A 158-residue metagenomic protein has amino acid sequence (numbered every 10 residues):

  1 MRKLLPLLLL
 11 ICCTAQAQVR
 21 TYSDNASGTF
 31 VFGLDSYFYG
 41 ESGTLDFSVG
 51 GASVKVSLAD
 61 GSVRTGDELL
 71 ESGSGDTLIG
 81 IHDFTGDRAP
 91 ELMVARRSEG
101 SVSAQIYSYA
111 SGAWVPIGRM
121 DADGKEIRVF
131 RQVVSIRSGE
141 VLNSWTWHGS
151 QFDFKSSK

Functional and structural regions predicted by a protein language model:
L4-C13: Sec-dependent N-terminal signal peptides
Q18-T85, A89-K158: Beta-propeller-forming repeat regions
